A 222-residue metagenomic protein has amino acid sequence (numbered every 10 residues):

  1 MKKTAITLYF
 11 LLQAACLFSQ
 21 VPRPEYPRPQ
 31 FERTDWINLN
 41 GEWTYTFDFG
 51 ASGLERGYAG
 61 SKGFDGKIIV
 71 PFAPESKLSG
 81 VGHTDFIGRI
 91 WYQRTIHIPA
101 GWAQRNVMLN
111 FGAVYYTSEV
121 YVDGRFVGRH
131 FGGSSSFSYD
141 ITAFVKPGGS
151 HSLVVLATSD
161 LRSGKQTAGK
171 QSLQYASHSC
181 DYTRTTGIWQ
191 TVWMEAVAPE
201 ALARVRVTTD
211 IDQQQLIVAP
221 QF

Functional and structural regions predicted by a protein language model:
M1-V21: Bacterial Sec-dependent N-terminal signal peptides
V21-G60: Hydrophobic alpha-helical membrane-insertion signals
P24-Q30, Y45-D48, G82-H83, I87-L202: Accessory beta-strand-rich segments of carbohydrate-active enzymes
S52-K67, V81-F86: Short, polar loop/linker segments at the starts of domains and inter-domain junctions
H97, I217-F222: Short edge beta-strand/loop segments characteristic of extracellular beta-sandwich folds
Q104-N106, I211-A219: Short coil/turn motif common to extracellular beta-sandwich-like domains
V205-I211: Short beta-strand segments of immunoglobulin-like
